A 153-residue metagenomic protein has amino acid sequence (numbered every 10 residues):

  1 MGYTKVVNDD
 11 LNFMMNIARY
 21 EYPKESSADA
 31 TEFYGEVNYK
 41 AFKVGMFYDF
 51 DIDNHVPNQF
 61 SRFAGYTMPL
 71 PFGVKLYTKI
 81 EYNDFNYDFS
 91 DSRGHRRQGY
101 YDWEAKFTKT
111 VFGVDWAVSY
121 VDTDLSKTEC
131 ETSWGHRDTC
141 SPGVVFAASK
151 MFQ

Functional and structural regions predicted by a protein language model:
G2, N16, Y34-E36, F63-T67 (+2 more regions): Outer-membrane beta-barrel architecture
T4, A18-Y22, N38, F47-D51 (+3 more regions): Outer-membrane beta-barrel pore domains and translocons
V6-D10, Y39-F42, P69-G73, V111-V114 (+1 more regions): Outer-membrane beta-barrel channels and translocator barrels
L11-Y66: Hydrophobic, well-structured mid-protein blocks that either form specific transmembrane helices
F13-M15, F33-G35, F42-M46, L76-T78 (+3 more regions): Transmembrane beta-strands of outer-membrane beta-barrel proteins
K24-D29, D53-Q59, S92-Y100, W134-S141: Replace "Gram-negative outer membrane beta-barrel proteins" with "bacterial and organellar outer membrane beta-barrel
K40, A105-G113, D138-Q153: Outer-membrane beta-barrel "beta-signal"
K75-S119: Outer membrane beta-barrel transmembrane domains
